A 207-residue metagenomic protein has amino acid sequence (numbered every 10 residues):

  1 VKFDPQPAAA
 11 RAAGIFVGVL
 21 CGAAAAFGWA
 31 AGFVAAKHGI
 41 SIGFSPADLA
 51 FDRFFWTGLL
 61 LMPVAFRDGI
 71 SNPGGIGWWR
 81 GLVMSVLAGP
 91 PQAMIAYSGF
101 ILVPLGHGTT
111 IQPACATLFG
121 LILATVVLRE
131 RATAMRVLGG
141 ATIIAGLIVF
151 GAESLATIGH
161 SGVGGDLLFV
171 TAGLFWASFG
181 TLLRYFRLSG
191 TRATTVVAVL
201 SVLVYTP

Functional and structural regions predicted by a protein language model:
K2-D48, A145, L155-Y185, L203-V204: Glycine-/small-residue-enriched transmembrane alpha-helix faces in small-molecule transporters and effluxers
G18-A23, I76-S85, A132-I144, D166 (+1 more regions): Cytoplasmic-side transmembrane-helix entry/capping segments in multi-pass membrane proteins
A26, F51-D52, A93, H107-C115 (+1 more regions): Helix-helix packing/entry segments at the starts of transmembrane helices
G28-F33, A65-Q112, L121, V149: Specific transmembrane alpha-helical segments of multi-pass solute transporters/efflux pumps, especially DMT/EamA
D48-L59, A88, Y97-R131, A172: Specific alpha-helical transmembrane segments that line the substrate/conduction pathway and gating interfaces
L61, M135-S154, A198, V202-Y205: Hydrophobic transmembrane alpha-helices of multi-pass small-molecule transport proteins
L61-N72, F119-A132, A177-L188: C-terminal ends of transmembrane helices
T110-P113, R129-V149, G159-D166: Loop-to-transmembrane alpha-helix entry segments
